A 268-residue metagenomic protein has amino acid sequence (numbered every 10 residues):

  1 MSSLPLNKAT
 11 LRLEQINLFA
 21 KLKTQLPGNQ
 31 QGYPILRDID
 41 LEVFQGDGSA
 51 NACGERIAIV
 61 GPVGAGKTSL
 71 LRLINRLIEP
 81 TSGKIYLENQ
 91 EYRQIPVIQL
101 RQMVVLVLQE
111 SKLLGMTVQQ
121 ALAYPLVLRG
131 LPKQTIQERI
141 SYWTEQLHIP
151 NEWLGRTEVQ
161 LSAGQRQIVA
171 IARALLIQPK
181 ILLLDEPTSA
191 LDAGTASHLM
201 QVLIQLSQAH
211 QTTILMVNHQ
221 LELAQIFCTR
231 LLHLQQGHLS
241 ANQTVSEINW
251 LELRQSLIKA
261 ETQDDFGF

Functional and structural regions predicted by a protein language model:
N75: Helix-to-loop junction immediately C-terminal to a conserved catalytic motif
M116-L128: Q-loop/switch helix immediately C-terminal to the Walker
T135-E152: Conserved ABC ATPase "signature" region
T157-L161, Q165: Conserved ABC ATPase signature
L182-D185: Catalytic Walker B motif of ABC-type/P-loop ATPase nucleotide-binding domains
N218-H219: H-loop/switch region of ABC-family ATPase nucleotide-binding domains
H238-T262: Conserved beta-strand-loop-alpha-helix hinge in the C-terminal portion of ABC ATPase nucleotide-binding domains
